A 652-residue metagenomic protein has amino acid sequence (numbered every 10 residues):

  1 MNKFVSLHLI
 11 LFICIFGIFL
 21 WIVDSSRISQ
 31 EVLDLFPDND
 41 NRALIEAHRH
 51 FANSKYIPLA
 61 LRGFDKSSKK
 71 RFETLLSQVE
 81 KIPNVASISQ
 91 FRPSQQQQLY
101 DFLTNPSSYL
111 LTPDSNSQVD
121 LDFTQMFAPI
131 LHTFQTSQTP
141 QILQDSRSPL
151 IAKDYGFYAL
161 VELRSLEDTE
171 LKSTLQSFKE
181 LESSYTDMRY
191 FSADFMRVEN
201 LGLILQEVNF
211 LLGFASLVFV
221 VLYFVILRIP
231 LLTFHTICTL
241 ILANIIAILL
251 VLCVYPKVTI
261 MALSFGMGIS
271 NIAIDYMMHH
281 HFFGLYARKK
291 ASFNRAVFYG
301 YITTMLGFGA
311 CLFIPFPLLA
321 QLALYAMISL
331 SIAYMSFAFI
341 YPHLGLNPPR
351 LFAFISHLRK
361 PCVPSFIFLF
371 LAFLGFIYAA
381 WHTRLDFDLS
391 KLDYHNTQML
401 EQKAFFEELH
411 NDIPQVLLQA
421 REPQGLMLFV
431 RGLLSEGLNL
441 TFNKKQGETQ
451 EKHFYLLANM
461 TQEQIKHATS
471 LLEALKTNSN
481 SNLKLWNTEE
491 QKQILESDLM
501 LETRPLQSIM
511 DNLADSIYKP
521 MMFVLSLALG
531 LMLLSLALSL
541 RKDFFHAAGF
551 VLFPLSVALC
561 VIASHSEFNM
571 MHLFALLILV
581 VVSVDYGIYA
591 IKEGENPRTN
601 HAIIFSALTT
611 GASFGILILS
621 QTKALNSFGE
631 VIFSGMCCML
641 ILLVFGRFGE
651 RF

Functional and structural regions predicted by a protein language model:
M1-Q30, S184-Y185, Y190-F387, S508-F652: Membrane-embedded transmembrane helical bundles of large multi-pass transporters/channels
W21-F64, A380-L417, G587: Solvent-exposed, non-transmembrane loop/terminal regulatory segments of multi-pass membrane proteins
L44, V363-Y455, M460: Juxtamembrane segments of multi-pass membrane proteins
N53-K66, A159-E162, D412-R421, L428 (+2 more regions): Short cationic amphipathic helices and targeting signals
I57-V79, S89-D101, L417-G437, N443: Membrane-proximal extracellular/periplasmic loop immediately following the first transmembrane helix
E73-I151, N439-L456: Alpha-helical transmembrane helix bundles of large polytopic membrane transport and channel proteins
H132-I229, E451-L533: Extracytoplasmic
I413-Q415, E451-Y455, N480-S481, A575-L577 (+2 more regions): Active-site lining segments that contact anionic ligands and/or coordinate catalytic metals
